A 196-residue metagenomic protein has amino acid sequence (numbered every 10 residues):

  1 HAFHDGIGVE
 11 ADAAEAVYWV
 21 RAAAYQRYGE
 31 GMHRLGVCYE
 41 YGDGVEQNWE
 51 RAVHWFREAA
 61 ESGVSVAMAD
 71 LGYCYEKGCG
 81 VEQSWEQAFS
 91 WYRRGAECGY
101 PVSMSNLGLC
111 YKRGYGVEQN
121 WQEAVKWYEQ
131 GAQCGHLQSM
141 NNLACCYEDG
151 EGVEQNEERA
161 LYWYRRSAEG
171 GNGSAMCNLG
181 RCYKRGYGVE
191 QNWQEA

Functional and structural regions predicted by a protein language model:
H1-D5, M32-Y41, D70-K77, M104-R113 (+2 more regions): Hydrophobic face of amphipathic alpha-helices that form TPR/SEL1-like repeat modules and related alpha-solenoid
A2, E190-A196: Low-complexity/repetitive intrinsically disordered segments
I7-A11, Y25, D43-Q47, E61 (+8 more regions): Short coil/turn and helix-start
Y28, V64-V66, Y100, H136 (+1 more regions): Residue-level recognition of tetratricopeptide repeat
E58, K77, K126-E129, N141 (+2 more regions): Intrinsically disordered, low-complexity polyampholyte segments enriched for Lys and acidic residues
